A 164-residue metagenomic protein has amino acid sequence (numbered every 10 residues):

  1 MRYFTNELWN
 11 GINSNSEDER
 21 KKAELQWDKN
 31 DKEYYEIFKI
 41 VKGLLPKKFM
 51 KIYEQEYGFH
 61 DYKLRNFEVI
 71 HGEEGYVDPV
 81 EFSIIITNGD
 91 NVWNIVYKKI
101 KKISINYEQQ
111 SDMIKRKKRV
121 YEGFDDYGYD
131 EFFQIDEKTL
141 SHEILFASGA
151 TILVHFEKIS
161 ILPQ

Functional and structural regions predicted by a protein language model:
M1-Q164: Surface-exposed, interaction-prone regions used to assemble/regulate multi-protein complexes
